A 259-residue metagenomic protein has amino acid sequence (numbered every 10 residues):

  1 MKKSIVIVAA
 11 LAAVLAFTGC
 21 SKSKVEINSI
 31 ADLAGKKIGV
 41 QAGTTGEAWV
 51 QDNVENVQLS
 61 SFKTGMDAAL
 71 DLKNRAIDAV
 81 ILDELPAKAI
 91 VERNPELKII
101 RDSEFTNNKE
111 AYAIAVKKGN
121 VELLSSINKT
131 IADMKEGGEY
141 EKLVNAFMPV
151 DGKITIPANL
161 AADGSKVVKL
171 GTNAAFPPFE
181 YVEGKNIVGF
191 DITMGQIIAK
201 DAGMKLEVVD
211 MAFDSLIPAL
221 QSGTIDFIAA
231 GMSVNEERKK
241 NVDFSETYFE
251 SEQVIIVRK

Functional and structural regions predicted by a protein language model:
L15-G19: C-terminal motif of bacterial Sec signal peptides marking the signal peptidase cleavage site
K22-K37, G152-I187, Q221: Immediate post-signal peptide segment of exported/extracytoplasmic ligand-binding proteins
S23-D32, N94-N107, K200, K205-K259: Acidic, polar ligand-binding/catalytic clefts
S23-N28, A42-T45, S60-N74, L85 (+2 more regions): Short helix-initiation/N-cap motifs at beta->coil->alpha
K36-G39, E55, K73-L82, P86 (+3 more regions): Alpha-to-beta junction loops
A48-V54, I99-E104, N128-S165: Ligand-binding clefts/hinges and TM-proximal coupling segments of bilobed small-molecule sensing domains
Q58-S61, S165-M232, K240: Extracytoplasmic small-molecule ligand-binding "clamshell" domains of the periplasmic binding protein/Venus flytrap
E84, K88-N128, V150, I156-P157 (+2 more regions): Periplasmic-binding protein-like
